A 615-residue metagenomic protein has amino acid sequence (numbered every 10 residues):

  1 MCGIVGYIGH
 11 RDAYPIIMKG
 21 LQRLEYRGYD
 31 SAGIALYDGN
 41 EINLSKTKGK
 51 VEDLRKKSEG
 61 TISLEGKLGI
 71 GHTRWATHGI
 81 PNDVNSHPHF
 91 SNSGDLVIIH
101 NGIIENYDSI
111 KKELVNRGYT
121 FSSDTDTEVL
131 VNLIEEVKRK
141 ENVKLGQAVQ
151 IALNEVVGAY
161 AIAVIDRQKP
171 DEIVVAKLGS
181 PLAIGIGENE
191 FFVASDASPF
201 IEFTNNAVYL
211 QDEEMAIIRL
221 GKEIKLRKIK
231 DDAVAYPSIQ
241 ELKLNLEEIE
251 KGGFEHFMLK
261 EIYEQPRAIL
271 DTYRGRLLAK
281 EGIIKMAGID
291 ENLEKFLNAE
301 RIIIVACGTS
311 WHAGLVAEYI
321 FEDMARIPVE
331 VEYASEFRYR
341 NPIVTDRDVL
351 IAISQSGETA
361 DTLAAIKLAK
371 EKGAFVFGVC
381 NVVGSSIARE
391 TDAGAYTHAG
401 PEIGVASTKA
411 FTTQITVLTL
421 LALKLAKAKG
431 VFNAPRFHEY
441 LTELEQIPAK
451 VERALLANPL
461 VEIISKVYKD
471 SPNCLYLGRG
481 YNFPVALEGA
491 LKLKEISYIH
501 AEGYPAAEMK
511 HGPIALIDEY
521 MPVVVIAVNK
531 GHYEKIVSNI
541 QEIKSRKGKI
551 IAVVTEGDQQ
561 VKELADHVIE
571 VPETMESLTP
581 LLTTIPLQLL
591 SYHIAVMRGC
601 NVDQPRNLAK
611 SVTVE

Functional and structural regions predicted by a protein language model:
M1-E255, R267-E300, Y339, A434 (+3 more regions): Conserved short alpha-helical segments that host acidic/polar catalytic motifs at enzyme active sites
I4, I98, V164, V175 (+6 more regions): Structural beta-sheet core signal
E52, K67, G71-V84, K280-L293 (+2 more regions): Glycine-rich oxoanion-binding loops at beta->alpha junctions
P88-F90, I165, V174-V175, A207-V208 (+13 more regions): Replace "in large, NTP-powered and nucleic-acid-processing enzymes" with "in large, NTP-powered factors and other
M258, K549, K562-L564, T574-E615: Generic C-terminus detector
Q265-I269, Y273-I303, A393-P522, A595-E615: Active-site phosphate/pyrophosphate-binding segments
L297-Q446, I526-H567, V571, L590 (+1 more regions): Glycine-rich phosphate-binding loops that contact phosphosugars or nucleotide phosphates
